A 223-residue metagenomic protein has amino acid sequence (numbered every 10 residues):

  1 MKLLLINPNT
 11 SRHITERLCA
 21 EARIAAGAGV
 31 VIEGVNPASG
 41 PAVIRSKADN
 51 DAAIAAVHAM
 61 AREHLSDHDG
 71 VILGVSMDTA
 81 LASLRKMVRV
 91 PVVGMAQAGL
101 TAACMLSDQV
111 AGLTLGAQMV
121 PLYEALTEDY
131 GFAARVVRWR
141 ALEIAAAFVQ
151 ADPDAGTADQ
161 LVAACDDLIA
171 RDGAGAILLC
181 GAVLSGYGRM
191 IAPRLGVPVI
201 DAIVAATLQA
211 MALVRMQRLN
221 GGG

Functional and structural regions predicted by a protein language model:
K2-A26: N-terminal beta1-alpha1 ligand-phosphate binding loop
L5, L65-V75, G173-G181: Periplasmic-binding protein-like
I6-P8, V35, L113: Short hydrophobic segments within beta-strands
G34-A59, A147-D152: N-terminal beta-loop-helix "entrance" segment that forms/cooperates in small-molecule cofactor or anionic ligand
D51-D67, D159-A174: Short, well-structured alpha-helical segments in soluble
R85-L106, I191-A210: Short, acidic/small-residue loops that bind anionic groups at enzyme active sites
E124-G181: Active-site rim beta-loop-alpha module in soluble metabolic enzymes
I169, A210-R218: Short, hydrophobic alpha-helical segments
